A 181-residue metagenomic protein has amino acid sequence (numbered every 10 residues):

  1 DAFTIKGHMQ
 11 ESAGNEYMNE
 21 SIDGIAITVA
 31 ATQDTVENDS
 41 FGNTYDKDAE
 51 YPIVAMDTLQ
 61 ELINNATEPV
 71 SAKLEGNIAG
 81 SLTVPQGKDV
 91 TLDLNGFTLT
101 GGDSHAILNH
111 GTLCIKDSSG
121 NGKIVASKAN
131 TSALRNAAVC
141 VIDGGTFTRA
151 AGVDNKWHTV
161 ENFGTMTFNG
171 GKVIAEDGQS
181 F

Functional and structural regions predicted by a protein language model:
D1-P52: C-terminal, structured domain-capping segment
Y51-P52, T167-N169, V173-F181: Short, intrinsically disordered, charge-balanced linker/junction segments flanking boundaries in proteins
I53-E75: Acidic Gly/Asp/Thr-rich repetitive segments characteristic of extracellular carbohydrate-active and adhesion proteins
A79-T91, L99-D117, A126-C140, D154-M166: Extracellular beta-strand-rich solenoid/capping regions of secreted or surface-exposed proteins that bind or remodel
T98, S119, K123, T146-T148 (+1 more regions): A structural signal for beta-strand register positions
R149-K156, G178-F181: Acidic/polar low-complexity surface segments
